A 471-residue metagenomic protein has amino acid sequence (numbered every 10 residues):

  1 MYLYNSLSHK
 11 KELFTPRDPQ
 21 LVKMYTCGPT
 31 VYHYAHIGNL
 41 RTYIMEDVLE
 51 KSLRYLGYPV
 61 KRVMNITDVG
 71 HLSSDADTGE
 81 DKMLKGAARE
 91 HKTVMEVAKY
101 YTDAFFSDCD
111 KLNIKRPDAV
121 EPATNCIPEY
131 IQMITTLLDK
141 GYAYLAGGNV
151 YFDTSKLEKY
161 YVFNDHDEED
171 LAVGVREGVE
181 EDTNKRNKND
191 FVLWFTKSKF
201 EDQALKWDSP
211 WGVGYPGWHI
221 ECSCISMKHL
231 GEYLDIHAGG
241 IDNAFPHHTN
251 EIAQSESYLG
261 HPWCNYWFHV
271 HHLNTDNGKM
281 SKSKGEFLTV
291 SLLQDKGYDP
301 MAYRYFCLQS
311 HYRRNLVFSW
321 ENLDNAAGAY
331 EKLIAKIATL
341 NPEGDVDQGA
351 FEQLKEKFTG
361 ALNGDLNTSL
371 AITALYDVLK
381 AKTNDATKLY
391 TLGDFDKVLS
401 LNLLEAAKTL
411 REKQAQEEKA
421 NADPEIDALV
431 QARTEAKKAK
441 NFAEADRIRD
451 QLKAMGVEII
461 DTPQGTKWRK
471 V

Functional and structural regions predicted by a protein language model:
M1-Y32, D47, F106-S107, I127-T339: Alpha-helical recognition segments enriched in aromatics with Gly/Pro capping that present substrate-recognition
S8-K11, R17-N113, Q464-W468: N-terminal, positively charged nucleic-acid-binding surface of large information/translation enzymes
R54, L138, K453: Anion (oxyanion) recognition and catalysis
P59-K61, G141-G147, K382, E458-I460: Short, well-structured beta-strand/strand-turn elements
V63-V69, A98-F105, K115-Y130, G148-L157: Short, glycine/charge-rich beta-strand/loop segments that flank catalytic centers and engage negatively charged groups
A87-T93, A119-T124, G212: The substrate-binding groove and active-site-proximal loops of carbohydrate-active enzymes, especially glycoside
K279-K282, E286-V471: Structural preference for alpha-helix termini/caps and helix-kink/transition segments
